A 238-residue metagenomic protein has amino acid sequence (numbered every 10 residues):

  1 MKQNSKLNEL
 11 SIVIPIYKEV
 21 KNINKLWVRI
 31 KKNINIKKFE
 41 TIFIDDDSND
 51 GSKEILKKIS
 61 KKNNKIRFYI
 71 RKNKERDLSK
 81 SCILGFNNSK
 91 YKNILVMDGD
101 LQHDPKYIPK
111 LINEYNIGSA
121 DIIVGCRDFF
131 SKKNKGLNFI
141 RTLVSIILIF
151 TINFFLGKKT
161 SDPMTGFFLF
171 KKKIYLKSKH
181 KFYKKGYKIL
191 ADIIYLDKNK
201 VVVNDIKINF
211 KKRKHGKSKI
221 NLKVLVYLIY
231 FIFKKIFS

Functional and structural regions predicted by a protein language model:
M1-L10, I14, K21, N153-K158 (+1 more regions): Hydrophobic helical membrane-anchoring modules
N8-L10, K31-I42, I66-R67: Short loop->beta transition adjacent to catalytic acidic/histidine clusters or analogous donor-positioning motifs
E19-K32: Short, well-formed alpha-helical segments that are part of the catalytic scaffolds of diverse glycosyltransferases
W27, K38-S48, R71-K72: Short beta-strand/loop segment that forms part of the nucleotide-sugar
E40, K53-N88: Conserved donor nucleotide-binding strand/loop of the catalytic core
D45-E54, L101: A conserved acidic beta->alpha catalytic loop
K72-N88, N93, P105-Y187, R213-Y230: Acceptor/aglycone-binding surface of glycosyltransferases and processive sugar-polymer synthases
